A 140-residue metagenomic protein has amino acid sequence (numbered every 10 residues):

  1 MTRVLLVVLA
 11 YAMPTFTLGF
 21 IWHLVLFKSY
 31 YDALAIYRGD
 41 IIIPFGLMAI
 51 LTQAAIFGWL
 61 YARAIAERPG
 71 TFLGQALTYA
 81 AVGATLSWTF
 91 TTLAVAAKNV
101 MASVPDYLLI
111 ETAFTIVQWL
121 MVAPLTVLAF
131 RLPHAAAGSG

Functional and structural regions predicted by a protein language model:
M1-G140: Juxtamembrane/disordered regions of integral membrane proteins
